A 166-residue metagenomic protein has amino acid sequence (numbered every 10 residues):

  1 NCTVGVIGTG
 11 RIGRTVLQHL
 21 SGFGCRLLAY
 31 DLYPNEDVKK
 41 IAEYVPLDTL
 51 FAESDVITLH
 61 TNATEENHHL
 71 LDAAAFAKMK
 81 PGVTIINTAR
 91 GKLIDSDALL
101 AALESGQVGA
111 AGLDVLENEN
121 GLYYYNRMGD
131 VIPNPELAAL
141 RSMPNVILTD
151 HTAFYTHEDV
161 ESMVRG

Functional and structural regions predicted by a protein language model:
N1-P81: Rossmann-like dinucleotide/phosphate-binding beta-alpha-beta segment
T3-R11, A89, E104, A110: Short glycine/serine/threonine-biased micro-segments
G8, K39, N67, R90-G91 (+2 more regions): Residues that cap or flank secondary-structure elements
L32-Y33, N62-T64, A89-G91, L116-N118: Histidine- and/or cysteine-centered catalytic micro-motif in compact active-site loops
G82, G91-G166: Rossmann-like dinucleotide-binding domain for NAD(H)/NADP(H)
I86: Glycine-rich nucleotide-phosphate-binding loops and adjacent flexible coil segments
